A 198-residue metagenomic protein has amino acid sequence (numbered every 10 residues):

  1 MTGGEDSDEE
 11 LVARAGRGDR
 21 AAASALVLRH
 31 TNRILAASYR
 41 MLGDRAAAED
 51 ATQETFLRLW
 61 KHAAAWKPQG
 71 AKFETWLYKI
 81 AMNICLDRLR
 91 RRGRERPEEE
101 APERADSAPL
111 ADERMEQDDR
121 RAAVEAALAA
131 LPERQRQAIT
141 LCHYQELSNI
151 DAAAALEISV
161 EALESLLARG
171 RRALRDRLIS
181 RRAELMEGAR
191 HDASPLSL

Functional and structural regions predicted by a protein language model:
T2, R96, A101-A129: Acidic, proline/glycine-rich intrinsically disordered inter-domain spacer in sigma factors
T2-G3, A126, A154-E157, R172-L198: C-terminal edge and immediately downstream basic/flexible tail or linker adjoining helix-turn-helix-like DNA-binding
A13-A36, W60: A short, charge-rich alpha-helical start-of-domain segment used by transcription regulators
G16-R17, R40-G43, E54-A71, R91-G93: Sigma70-family region 2
D50-L57, A71-N83: Structural recognition of an alpha-helix C-terminal capping motif at a helix-to-coil junction
K61-P68, K79-E99, Q117, S180: Arg/Lys-rich amphipathic alpha helix in sigma70-family domain 2
R88-A108, A183-R190: Short, basic/polar amphipathic helix motif occurring as a linker/hinge flanking DNA-binding modules in transcription
E125-Q137, L141, Q145-A162: Helix-turn-helix DNA-binding module
